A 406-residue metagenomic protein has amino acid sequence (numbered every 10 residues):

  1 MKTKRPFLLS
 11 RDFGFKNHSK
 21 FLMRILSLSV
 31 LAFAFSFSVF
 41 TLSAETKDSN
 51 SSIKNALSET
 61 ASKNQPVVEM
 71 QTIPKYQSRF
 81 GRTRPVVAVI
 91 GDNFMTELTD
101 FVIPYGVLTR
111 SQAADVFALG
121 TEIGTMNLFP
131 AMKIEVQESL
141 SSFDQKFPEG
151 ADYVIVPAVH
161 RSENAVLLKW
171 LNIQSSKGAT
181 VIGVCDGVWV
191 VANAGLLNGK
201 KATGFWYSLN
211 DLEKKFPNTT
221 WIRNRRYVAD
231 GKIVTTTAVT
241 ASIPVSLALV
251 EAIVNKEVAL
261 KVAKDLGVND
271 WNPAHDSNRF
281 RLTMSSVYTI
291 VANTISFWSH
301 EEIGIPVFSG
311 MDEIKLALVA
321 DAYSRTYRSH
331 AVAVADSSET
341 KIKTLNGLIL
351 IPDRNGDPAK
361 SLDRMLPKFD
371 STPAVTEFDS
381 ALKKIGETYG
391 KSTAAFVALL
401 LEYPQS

Functional and structural regions predicted by a protein language model:
M1-M23: N-terminal secretory signal peptides that target proteins for export/translocation
L26-S38: Bacterial N-terminal signal peptides
F40-S43: Sec/Tat signal peptide C-region and signal peptidase I cleavage site
E45-V181, W189-N193, R223, P244-S406: Extended, subdomain-level signal for the structured scaffold at the beginning of enzyme domains
C185: Aromatic-residue-lined binding/catalytic grooves and analogous aromatic/hydrophobic interfacial grooves in multimeric
N198-N224: A conserved active-site-flanking secondary-structure segment within enzyme catalytic domains
W221-V234, G267-V268: Conserved Rossmann-fold dehydrogenase catalytic segment
D230-E251: Loop-centered beta-sheet repeat module
